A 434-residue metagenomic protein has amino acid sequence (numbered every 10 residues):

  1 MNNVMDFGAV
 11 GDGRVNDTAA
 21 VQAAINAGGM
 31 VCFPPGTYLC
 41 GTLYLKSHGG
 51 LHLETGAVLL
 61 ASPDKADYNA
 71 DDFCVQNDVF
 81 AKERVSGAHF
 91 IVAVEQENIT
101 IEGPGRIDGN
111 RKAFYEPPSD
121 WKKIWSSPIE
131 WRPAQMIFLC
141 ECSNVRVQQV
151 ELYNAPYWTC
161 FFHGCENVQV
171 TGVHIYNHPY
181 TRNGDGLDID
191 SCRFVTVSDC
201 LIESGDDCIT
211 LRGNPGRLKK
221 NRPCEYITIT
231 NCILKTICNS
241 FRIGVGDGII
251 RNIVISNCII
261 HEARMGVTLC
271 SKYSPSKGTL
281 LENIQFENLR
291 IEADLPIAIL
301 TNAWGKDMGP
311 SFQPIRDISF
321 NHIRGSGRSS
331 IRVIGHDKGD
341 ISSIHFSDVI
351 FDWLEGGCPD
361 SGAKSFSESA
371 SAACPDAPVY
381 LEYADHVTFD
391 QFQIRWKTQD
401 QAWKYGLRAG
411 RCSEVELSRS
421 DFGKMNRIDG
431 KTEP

Functional and structural regions predicted by a protein language model:
M1-P434: Extracellular/periplasmic carbohydrate-active domains that bind, remodel, or depolymerize complex polysaccharides
